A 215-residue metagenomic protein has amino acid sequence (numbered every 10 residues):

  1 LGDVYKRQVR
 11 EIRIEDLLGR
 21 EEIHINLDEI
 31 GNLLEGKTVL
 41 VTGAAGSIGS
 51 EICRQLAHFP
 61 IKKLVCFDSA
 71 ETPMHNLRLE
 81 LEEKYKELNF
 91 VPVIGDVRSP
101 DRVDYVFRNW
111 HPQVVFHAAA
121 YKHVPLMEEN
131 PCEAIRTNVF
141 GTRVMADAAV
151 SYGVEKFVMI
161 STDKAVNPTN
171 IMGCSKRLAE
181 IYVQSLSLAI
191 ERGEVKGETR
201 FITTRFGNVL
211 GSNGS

Functional and structural regions predicted by a protein language model:
L1-Y5: Short, small-residue-biased leader/transition segments that mark boundaries at the very start of proteins
R7-H111: N-terminal Rossmann/SDR dinucleotide-binding element
T42, F67, V115-A119, F157-T162 (+1 more regions): SDR active-site strand-loop-helix element
I61-K62, Y152-K156, E198: A short helix->loop->beta-strand "cap" motif at the edges of active sites that frequently abuts
P92, A134, F201-T204: Hydrophobic/aromatic anchor residues within beta-strands of the central parallel beta-sheet of Rossmann-like
H117, Y121-I181, S185, E191: Conserved Rossmann-fold NAD(P)-dependent oxidoreductase catalytic core, especially the SDR/UDP-sugar
G141, G211-S215: Substrate-positioning beta->alpha
V183-G211: Conserved beta-loop-beta element that borders a ligand/cofactor-binding pocket
